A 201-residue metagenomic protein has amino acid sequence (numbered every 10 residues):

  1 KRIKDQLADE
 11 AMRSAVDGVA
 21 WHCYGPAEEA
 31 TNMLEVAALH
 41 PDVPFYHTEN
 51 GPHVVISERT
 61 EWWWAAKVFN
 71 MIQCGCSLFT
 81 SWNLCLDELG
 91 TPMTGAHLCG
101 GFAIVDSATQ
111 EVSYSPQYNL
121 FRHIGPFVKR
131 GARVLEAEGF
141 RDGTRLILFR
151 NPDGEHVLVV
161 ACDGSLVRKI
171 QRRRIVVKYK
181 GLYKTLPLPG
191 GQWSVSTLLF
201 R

Functional and structural regions predicted by a protein language model:
K1-K67: Noncatalytic carbohydrate-binding groove/subsite architecture in carbohydrate-active enzymes
E10, C23, G75, N83 (+1 more regions): Sec/Tat-exported extracytoplasmic proteins
S14-D17, H40-P44, C74-F79, R130 (+1 more regions): Loop/turn elements at helix/coil->beta-strand transitions in domains of secreted/extracellular proteins
W21, P26, P52-H53, L86 (+3 more regions): Short, glycine-/Ser/Thr-/acidic-enriched flexible segments
E29-A30, G90-P92, V167-Q171: Extended hydrophobic-aromatic, low-complexity segments
P44-R122, L135-F140: Aromatic/acidic polysaccharide-binding cleft in carbohydrate-active enzymes
F127, E136-L182, W193: Carbohydrate-binding surface patches
L188-R201: C-terminal beta-strand-rich structural cap/linker in extracellular carbohydrate-active enzymes
